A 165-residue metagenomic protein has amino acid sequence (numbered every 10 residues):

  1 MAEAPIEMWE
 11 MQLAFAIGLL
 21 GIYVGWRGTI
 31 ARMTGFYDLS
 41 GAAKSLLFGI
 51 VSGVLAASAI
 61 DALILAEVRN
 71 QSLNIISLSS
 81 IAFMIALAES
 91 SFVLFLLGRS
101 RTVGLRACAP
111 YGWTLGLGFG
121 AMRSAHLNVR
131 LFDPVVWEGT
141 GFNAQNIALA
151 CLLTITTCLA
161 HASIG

Functional and structural regions predicted by a protein language model:
M1-G165: Hydrophobic alpha-helical segments at protein termini of multi-pass membrane proteins
